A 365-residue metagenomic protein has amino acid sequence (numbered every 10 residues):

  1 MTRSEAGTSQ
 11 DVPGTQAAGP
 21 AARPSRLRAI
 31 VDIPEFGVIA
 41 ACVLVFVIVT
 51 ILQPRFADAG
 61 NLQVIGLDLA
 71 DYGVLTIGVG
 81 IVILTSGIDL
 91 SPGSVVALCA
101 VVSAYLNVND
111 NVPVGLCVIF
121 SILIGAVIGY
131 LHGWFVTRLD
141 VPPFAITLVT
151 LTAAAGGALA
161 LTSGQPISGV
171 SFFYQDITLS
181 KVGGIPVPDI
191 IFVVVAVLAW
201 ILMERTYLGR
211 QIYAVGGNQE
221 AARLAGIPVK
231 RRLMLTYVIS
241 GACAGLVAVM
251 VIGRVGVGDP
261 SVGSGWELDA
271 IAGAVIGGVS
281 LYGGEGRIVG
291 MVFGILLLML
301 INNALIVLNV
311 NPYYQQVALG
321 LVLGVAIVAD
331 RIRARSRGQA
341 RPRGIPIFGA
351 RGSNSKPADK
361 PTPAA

Functional and structural regions predicted by a protein language model:
M1-V43, V47, L224, P228-R231 (+1 more regions): Cytosolic-side transmembrane-helix boundaries in multi-pass membrane proteins
L27-I30, I83-I88, N109, A126-S168 (+4 more regions): Short loop segments and helix-boundary regions at transmembrane helix junctions of multi-pass inner-membrane proteins
A41-A57, T85, A158-P166, W200-Y207 (+1 more regions): Structural signal for alpha-helical transmembrane segments and their membrane-water exit/capping regions in multi-pass
V45-D110, W134-V141, A274, G278-I288 (+1 more regions): Single transmembrane alpha-helix segments in multi-pass membrane proteins
L69-V79, S94-L98, V127-Y130, V149 (+4 more regions): Hydrophobic alpha-helical segments embedded in the membrane of multi-pass proteins
V112-S121, V127-H132, V136, G183-G258: Helix-loop-helix "hairpin" substructures at the membrane interface of multi-pass membrane proteins
L139, P143-T206, R232-L235, R254-G263 (+1 more regions): Transmembrane helix-bundle core of multi-pass membrane transporters and related energy-transducing complexes
A244, R254-G320: Transmembrane alpha-helical segments in multi-pass inner-membrane proteins
